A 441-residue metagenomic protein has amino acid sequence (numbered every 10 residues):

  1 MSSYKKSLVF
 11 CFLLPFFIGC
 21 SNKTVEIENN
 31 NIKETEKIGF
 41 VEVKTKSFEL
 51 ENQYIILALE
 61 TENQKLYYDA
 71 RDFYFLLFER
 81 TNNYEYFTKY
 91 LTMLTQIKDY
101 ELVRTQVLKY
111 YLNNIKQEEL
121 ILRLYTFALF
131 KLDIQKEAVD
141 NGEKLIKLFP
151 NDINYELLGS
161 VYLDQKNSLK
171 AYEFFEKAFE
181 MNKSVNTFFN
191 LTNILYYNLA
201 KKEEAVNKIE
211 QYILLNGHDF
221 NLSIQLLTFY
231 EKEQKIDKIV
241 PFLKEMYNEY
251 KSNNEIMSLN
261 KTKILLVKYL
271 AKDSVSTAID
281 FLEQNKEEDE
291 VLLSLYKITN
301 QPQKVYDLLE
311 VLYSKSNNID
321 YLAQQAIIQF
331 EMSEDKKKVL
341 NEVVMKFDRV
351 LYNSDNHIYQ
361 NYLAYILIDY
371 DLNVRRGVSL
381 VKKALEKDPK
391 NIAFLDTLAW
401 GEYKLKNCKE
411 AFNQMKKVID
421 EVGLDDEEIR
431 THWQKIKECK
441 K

Functional and structural regions predicted by a protein language model:
C20-L108, N113-L120, D140, W433 (+1 more regions): N-terminal leader/linker segments that initiate helical-solenoid repeat arrays
I55-I56, E85-Y90, E119-L124, I153-S160 (+8 more regions): Alpha-solenoid helical repeat scaffolds
T61, L94, L129, Y162 (+8 more regions): Residue at a conserved register position within TPR or TPR-like alpha-solenoid repeats
Q64, I97, L132, Q165 (+8 more regions): Structural motif corresponding to the intra-repeat A-B loop/turn of tetratricopeptide repeats
A70-F75, Y100-L112, Q135-I146, L169-F179 (+7 more regions): Alpha-helical repeat scaffolds
T81-N82, I115-K116, F149-P150, N182-K183 (+7 more regions): Short coil turns that delineate tetratricopeptide repeat
A323-K337, D348-E386, A393, T397-G401: Alpha-helical adaptor scaffolds
F412-K441: Terminal, low-structured helical/coil segments at or just beyond the last alpha-helical repeat
